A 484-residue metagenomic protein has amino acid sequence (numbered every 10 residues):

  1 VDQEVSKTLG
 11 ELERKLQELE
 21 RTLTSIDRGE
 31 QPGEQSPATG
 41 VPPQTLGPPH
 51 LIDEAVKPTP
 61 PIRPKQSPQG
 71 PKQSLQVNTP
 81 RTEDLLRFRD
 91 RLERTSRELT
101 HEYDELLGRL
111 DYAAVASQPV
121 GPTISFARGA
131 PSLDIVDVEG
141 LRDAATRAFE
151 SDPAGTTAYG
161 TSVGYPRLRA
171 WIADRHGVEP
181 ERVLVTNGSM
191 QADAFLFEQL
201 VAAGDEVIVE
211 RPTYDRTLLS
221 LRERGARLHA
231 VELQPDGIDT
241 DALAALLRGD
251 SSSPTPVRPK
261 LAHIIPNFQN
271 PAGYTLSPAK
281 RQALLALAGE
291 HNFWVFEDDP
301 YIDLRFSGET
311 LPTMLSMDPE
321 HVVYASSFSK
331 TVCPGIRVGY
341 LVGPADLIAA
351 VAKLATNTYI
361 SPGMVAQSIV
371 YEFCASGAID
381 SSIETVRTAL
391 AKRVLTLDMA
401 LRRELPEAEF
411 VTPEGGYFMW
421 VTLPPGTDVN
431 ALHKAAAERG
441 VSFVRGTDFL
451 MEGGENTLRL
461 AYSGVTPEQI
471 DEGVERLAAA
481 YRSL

Functional and structural regions predicted by a protein language model:
D2, S6-D27: Long amphipathic alpha-helical coiled-coil
L85, H101-M190, F195, A375 (+2 more regions): N-terminal small-domain helix-loop-helix segment of the aminotransferase-like
L85, L92-T95, E438-R439, M451-L484: PLP-dependent enzyme catalytic core of the Aspartate aminotransferase-like
E150-H291, I302-V323, L390, E468: Conserved core of the PLP fold type I
L315-A350, P362-V365: Active-site PLP attachment segment
A345-A350, I379-D380, G426: Short helix-loop capping/hinge motifs at secondary-structure junctions, enriched in acidic/polar residues
V351-T356, A375-D398: Structural signature of PLP-dependent enzymes
Y371, T388-D398, E409-T422: Conserved glycine-rich beta-strand-loop-beta hairpin in the small C-terminal domain of fold type I
